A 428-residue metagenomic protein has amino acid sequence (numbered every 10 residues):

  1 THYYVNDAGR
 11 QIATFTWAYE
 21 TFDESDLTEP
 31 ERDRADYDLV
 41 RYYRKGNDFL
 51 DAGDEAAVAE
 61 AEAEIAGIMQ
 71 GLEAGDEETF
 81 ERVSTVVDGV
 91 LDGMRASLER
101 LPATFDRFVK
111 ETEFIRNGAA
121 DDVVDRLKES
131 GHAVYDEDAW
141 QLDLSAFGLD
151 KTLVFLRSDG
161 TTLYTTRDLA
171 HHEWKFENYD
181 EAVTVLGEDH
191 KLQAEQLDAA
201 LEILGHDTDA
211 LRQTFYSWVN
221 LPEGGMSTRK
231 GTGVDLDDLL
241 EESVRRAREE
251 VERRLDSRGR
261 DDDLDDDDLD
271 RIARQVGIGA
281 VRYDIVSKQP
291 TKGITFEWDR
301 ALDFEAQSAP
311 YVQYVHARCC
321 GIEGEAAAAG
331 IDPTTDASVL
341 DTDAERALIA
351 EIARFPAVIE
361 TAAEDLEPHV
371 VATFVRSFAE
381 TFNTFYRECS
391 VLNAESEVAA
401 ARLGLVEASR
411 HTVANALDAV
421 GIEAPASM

Functional and structural regions predicted by a protein language model:
T1-M428: NTP-dependent nucleotidyl-transfer catalytic core
